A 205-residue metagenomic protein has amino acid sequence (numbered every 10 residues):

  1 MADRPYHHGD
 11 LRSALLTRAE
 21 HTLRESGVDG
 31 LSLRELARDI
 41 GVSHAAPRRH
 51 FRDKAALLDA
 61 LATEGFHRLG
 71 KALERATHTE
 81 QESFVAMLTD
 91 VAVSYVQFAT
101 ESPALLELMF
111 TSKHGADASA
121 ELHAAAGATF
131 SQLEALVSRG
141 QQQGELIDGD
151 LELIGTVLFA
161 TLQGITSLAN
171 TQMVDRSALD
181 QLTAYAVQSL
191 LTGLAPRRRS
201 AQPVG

Functional and structural regions predicted by a protein language model:
M1-D10, T77, R198-G205: N-terminal intrinsically disordered/low-complexity leader segments
G9-E20, R24, D29-G30, H50-E74 (+4 more regions): An amphipathic alpha-helix adjacent to DNA-recognition modules
L31-R38, P47: Append "Primarily bacterial transcriptional regulators
L33, H44, F66: Helix-turn-helix DNA-binding elements, focusing on the entry/boundary residues of the two helices that contact DNA
G41-F51: Short hydrophobic/aromatic patch on the recognition helix
A60, E74-L105, G155-L158, S200-G205: Hydrophobic alpha-helical connector segments
T89, V93, F130-E134, S138 (+2 more regions): An amphipathic alpha-helix signature
T111, A118-H123, G127, Q141-Q188 (+1 more regions): Hydrophobic/aromatic-rich alpha-helical bundle segments in the mid-to-C-terminal region
